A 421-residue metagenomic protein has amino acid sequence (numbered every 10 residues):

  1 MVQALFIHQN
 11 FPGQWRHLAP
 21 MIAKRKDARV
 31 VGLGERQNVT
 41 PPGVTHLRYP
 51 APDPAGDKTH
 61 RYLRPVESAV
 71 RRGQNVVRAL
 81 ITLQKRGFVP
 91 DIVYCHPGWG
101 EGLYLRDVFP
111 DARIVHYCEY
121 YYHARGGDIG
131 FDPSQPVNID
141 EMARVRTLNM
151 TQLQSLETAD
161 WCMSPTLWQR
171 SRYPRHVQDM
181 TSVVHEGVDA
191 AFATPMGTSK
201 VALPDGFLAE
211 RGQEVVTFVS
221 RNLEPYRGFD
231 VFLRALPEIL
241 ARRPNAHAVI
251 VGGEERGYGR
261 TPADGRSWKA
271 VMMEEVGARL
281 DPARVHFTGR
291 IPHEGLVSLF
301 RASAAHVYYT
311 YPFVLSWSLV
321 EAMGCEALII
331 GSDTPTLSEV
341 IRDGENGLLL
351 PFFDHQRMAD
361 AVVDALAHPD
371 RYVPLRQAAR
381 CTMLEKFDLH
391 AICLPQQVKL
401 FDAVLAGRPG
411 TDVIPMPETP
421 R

Functional and structural regions predicted by a protein language model:
M1-T45, I414-R421: N-terminal subdomain of nucleotide-sugar transferases
D53-L63, D111-M150, A191-M196, E254-G265 (+1 more regions): Acceptor-binding helix/loop patch of EC 2.4 sugar-transfer enzymes, predominantly nucleotide-sugar-dependent
R71, D370-A406: A charged, aromatic-enriched C-terminal amphipathic alpha-helix characteristic of glycosyltransferases across folds
P204-R227, L233-E238, V249: Conserved donor-binding/catalytic core segment of Leloir-type glycosyltransferases
R256, R260-R290, E294: Nucleotide-activated donor-binding/catalytic signature segment of Leloir-type glycosyltransferases, i.e., the conserved
Y311: Aromatic "clamp/platform" in nucleotide-sugar-dependent glycosyltransferases that forms part of the donor/acceptor
L328-G331: Short hydrophobic beta-strand element within catalytic cores of glycosyltransferases and related nucleotide-activated
D343-G344, L348-H355, D364-D370: Conserved acidic donor-binding segment of nucleotide-sugar-dependent glycosyltransferases
